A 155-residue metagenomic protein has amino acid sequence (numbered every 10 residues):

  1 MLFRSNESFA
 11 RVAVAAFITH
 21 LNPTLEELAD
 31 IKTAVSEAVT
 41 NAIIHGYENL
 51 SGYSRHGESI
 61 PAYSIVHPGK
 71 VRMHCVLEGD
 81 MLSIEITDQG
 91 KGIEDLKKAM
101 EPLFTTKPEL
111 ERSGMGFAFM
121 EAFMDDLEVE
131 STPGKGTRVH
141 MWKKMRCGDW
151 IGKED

Functional and structural regions predicted by a protein language model:
M1-L2: Short, small-residue-biased leader/transition segments that mark boundaries at the very start of proteins
R11-V12, K97: Conserved strand-to-helix beginnings and helix N-cap segments that scaffold or border functional pockets
V12-E37: Conserved short strand/loop->alpha-helix "switch" segment adjacent to the catalytic nucleotide/phosphoryl-transfer site
A42-D155: Conserved beta-strand-loop-beta-strand hairpin that lines the nucleotide-binding pocket of ATP/GTP-utilizing enzymes
